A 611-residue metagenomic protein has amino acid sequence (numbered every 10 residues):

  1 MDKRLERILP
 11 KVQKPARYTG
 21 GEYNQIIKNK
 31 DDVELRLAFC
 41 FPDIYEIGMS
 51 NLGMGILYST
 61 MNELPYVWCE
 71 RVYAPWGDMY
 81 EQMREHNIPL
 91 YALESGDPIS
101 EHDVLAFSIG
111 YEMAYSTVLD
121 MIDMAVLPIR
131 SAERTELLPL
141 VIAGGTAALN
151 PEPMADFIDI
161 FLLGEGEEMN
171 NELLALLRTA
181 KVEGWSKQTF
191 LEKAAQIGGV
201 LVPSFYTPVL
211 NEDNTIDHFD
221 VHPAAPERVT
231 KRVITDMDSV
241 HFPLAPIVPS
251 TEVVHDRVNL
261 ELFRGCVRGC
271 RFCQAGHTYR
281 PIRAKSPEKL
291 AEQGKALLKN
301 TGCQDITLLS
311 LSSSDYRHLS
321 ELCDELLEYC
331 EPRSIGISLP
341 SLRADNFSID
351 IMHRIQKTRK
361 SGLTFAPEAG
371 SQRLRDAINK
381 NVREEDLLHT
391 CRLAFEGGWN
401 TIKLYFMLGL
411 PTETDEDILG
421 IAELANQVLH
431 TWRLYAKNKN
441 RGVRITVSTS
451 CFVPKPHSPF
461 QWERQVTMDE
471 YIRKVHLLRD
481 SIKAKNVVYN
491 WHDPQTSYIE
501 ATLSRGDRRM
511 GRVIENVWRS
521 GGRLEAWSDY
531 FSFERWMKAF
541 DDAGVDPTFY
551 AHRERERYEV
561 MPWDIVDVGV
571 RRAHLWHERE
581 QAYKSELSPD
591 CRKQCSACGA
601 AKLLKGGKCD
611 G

Functional and structural regions predicted by a protein language model:
M1-I27, D31, L37-F39, A484-G611: Radical SAM enzyme core and accessory elements
I8-A38, Y45-E46, P203, V209-N259 (+2 more regions): N-terminal [4Fe-4S]-dependent radical SAM core
L37-D43, M61, P246-F272, L298 (+2 more regions): N-terminal pre-triad scaffold of radical SAM enzymes
F39-C40, M113, K295-K403, L408-T446 (+2 more regions): Conserved SAM/AdoMet-binding glycine-rich loop
N51, E252-E288, A597-G611: Canonical Radical SAM [4Fe-4S] cluster-binding loop centered on the CxxxCxxC motif and its immediate flanking residues
Y66-D78: A short beta-strand-loop structural module common to alpha/beta enzyme folds
P75-H222, P459-D507, E515-S528: Glycine-rich beta-alpha loop elements in corrinoid/cobalamin-binding modules across cobalamin-dependent enzymes
G77-D78, P153, T207-N211, R317-H318 (+7 more regions): Flexible glycine/acidic-rich beta-alpha junction loops that bind and position SAM and/or redox cofactors in anaerobic
